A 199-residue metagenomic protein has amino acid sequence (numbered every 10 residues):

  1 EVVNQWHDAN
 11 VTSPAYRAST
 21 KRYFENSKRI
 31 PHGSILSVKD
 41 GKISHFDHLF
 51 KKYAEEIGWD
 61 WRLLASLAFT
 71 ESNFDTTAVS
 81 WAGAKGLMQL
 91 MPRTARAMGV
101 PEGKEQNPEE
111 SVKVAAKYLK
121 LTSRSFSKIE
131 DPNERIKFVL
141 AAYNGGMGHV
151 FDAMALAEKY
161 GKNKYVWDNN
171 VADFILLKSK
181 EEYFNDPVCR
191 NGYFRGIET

Functional and structural regions predicted by a protein language model:
E1-K28, G41-S44: Extended ligand-binding regions for polar small-molecule ligands
E1-Q5, S27-H32, I175-E182: Periplasmic-binding protein-like
N26-N73, V112, F126-E130: Export/targeting segments at the very N-terminus of extracytoplasmic proteins
R29-G33, N73-V79, T122-S125, G145-Y160: Secretory-pathway/luminal and periplasmic proteins that interact with or process carbohydrate-rich
D60-S66, K85, N133-A141: Alpha-helical scaffolds flanking conserved acidic
A65-F69, M88-P92, A141, D152: Generic alpha-helical structural context detector
T77-G103, E110-L121: Substrate-binding/active-site groove segments that recognize and process beta-1,4-linked N-acetyl-hexosamine
E134-T199: Catalytic and substrate-binding regions of cell-wall glycan-acting enzymes that process beta-1,4-linked
